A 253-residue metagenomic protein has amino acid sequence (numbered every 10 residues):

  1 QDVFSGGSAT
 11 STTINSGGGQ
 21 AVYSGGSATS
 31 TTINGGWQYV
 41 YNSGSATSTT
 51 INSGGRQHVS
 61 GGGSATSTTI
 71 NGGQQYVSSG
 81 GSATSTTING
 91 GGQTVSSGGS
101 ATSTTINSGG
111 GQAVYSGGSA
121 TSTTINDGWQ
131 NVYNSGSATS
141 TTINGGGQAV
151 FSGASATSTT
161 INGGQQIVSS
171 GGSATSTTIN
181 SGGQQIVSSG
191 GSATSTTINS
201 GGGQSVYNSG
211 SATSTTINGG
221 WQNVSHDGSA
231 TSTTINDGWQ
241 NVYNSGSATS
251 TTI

Functional and structural regions predicted by a protein language model:
Q1-I253: Thr-biased low-complexity repeat/linker tracts and other Thr-enriched repetitive architectures
